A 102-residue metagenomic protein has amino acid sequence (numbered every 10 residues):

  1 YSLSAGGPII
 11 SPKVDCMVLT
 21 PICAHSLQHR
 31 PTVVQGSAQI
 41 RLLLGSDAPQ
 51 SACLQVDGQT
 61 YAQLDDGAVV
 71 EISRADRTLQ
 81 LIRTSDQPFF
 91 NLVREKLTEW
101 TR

Functional and structural regions predicted by a protein language model:
Y1-R102: Catalytic phosphate-donor-binding core of small-molecule kinases
